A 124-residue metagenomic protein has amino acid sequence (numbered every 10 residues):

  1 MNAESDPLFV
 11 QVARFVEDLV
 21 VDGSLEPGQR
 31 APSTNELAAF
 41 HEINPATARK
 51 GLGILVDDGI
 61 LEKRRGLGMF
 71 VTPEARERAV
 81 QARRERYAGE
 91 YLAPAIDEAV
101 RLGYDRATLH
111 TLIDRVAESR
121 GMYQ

Functional and structural regions predicted by a protein language model:
M1-E36, F40, V80-A82, R86-Q124: Extreme N-terminal segment that seeds HTH/winged-HTH DNA-binding domains in transcriptional regulators
V16, I54-L55, F70, T111: Intrinsically disordered, low-complexity segments enriched in polar/charged small residues
V21, E26, R49, R64-G66: Short glycine/serine/threonine-biased micro-segments
R30-K63: N-terminal helix-turn-helix
S33, L67-P73: Minor-groove-contacting beta-hairpin "wing" of winged helix-turn-helix DNA-binding domains
R76-R78: A short, flexible beta-alpha/helix-coil linker loop
